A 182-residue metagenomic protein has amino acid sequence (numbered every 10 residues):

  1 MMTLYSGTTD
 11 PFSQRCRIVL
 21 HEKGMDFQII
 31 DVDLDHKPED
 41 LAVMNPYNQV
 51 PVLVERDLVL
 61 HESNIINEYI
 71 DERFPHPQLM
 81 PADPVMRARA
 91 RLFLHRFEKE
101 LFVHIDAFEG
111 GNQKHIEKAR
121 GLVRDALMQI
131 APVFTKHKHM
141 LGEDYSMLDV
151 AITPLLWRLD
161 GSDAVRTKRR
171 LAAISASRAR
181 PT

Functional and structural regions predicted by a protein language model:
M1-M140: GST-like domain detector, emphasizing the conserved glutathione-binding G-site in the N-terminal thioredoxin-like
K118-L122, L171-T182: Extended, well-ordered alpha-helical scaffold segments
G142-R178: GST superfamily/GST-like fold recognition
